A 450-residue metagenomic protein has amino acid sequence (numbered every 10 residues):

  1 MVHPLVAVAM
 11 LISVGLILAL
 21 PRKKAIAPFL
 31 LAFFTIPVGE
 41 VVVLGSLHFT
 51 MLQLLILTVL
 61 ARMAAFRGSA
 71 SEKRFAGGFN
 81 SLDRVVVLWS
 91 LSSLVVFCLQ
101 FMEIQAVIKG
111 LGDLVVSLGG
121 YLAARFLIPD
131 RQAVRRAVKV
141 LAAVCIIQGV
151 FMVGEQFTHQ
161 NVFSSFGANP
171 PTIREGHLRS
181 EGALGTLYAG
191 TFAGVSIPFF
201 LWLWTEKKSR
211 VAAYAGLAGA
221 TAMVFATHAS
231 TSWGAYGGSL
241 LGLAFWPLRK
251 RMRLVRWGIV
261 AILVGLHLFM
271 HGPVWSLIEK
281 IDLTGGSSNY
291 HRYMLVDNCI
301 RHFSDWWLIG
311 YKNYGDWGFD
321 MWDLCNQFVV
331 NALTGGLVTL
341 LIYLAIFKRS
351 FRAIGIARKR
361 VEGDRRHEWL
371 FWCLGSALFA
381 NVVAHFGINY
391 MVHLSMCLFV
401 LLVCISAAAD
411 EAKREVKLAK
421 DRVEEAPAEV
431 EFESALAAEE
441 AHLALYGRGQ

Functional and structural regions predicted by a protein language model:
M1-G68, V95-L99, N381, L398: N-terminal signal-anchor transmembrane segment
A9-V14, S90-V95, G119, R135-E175 (+3 more regions): Alpha-helical transmembrane segments of multi-pass inner-membrane proteins
P37-E40, A168-A183, I309-V330: Juxtamembrane membrane-water interface segments that cap and precede transmembrane helices
M51-L55, S81-S93, E103-F126, C145: Aromatic-anchored transmembrane helix interface
T58-L60, L254, L374-H385, N389-Q450: Transmembrane alpha-helices of multi-pass inner-membrane enzymes
V150, E155-H159, T227, A244-S287 (+2 more regions): A membrane-periplasm/extracellular boundary helix in multi-pass inner-membrane enzymes that assemble envelope glycans
V162, V274-V338, I354-G363: Long extracytoplasmic/lumenal interhelical loops at the membrane interface of multi-pass membrane proteins
R210, L240, L337-V382: Hydrophobic transmembrane alpha-helices and their immediate junctions
